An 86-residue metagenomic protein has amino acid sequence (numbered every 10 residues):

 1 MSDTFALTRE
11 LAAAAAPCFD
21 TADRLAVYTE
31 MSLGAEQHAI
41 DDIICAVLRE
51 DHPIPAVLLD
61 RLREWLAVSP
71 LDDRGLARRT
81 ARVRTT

Functional and structural regions predicted by a protein language model:
M1-T86: C-terminal-biased regions
